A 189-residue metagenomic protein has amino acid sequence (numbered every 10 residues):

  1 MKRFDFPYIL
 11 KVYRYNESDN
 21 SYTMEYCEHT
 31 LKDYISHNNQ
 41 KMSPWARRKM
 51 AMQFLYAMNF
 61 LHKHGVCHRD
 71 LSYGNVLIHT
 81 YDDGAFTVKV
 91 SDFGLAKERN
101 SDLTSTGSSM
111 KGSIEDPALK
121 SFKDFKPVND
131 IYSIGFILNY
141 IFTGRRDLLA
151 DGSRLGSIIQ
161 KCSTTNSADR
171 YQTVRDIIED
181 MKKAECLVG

Functional and structural regions predicted by a protein language model:
M1-P7: Structural motif at the C-terminus of the N-lobe alphaC helix and the adjacent alphaC-beta4 loop of the Hanks-type
K11-S21, E28: Short beta-strand micro-motifs within the conserved protein kinase catalytic domain, predominantly in the N-lobe
C27-S36: Structural motif in protein kinase domains
M50-A51: Activation segment signature within eukaryotic-like protein kinase domains
F54-L61: Conserved hydrophobic alpha-helix
H62-T80: Catalytic-loop of the protein kinase fold
K89, F93-S157, K161: C-lobe/activation-segment region of protein kinase-like
T164-D176: A conserved short helix/loop substructure at the end of the activation segment of eukaryotic-like protein kinase domains
